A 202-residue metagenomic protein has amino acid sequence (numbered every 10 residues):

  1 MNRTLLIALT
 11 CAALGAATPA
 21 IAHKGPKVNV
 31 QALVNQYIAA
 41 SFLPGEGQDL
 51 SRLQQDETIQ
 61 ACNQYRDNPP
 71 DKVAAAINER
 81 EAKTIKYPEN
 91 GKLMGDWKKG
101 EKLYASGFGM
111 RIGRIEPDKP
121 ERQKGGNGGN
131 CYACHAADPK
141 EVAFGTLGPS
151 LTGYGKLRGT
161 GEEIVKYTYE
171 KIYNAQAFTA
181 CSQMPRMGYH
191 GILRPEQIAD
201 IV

Functional and structural regions predicted by a protein language model:
M1-T4: Positively charged n-region of N-terminal signal peptides that target proteins for export
I7, T58, N127-N130: Secretory pathway export signals and precursors
A8-A16: Bacterial N-terminal signal peptides
G15-I112: Post-cleavage N-terminal segment of exported redox proteins
K24-V34, I38-A40, P44, D49 (+3 more regions): Extracytoplasmic electron-transfer domains, predominantly the class I c-type cytochrome c fold
E89, R111-K119, R186: Surface-exposed patches in mature extracellular/periplasmic domains of secreted proteins
Y104, I115-D118, A137: Non-cytosolic head/periplasmic domains of membrane-anchored proteins
P117-G129: Local sequence-structure signature of Cys/Sec-based thiol-disulfide redox active-site neighborhoods
